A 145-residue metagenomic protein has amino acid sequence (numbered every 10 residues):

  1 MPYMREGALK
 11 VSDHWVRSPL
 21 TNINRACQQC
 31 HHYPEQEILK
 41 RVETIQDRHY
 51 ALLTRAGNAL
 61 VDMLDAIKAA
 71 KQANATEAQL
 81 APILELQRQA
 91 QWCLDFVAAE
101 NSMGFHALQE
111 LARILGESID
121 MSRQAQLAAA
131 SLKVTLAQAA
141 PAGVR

Functional and structural regions predicted by a protein language model:
M1-M4, H32-E35, V61, D65-K68 (+5 more regions): Hydrophobic alpha-helix feature that most strongly marks membrane-spanning transmembrane helices and their immediate
M1-T54, A98-Q109: Inter-heme linker and motif-flanking segments adjacent to c-type heme-binding CXXCH motifs in c-type cytochromes
K10, K40, K68-K71, K133: Context-gated lysine
I45-Q91, A139, G143: Amphipathic, heptad-repeat alpha-helical segments
I83-R145: Histidine-centered catalytic/metal-binding microenvironments
